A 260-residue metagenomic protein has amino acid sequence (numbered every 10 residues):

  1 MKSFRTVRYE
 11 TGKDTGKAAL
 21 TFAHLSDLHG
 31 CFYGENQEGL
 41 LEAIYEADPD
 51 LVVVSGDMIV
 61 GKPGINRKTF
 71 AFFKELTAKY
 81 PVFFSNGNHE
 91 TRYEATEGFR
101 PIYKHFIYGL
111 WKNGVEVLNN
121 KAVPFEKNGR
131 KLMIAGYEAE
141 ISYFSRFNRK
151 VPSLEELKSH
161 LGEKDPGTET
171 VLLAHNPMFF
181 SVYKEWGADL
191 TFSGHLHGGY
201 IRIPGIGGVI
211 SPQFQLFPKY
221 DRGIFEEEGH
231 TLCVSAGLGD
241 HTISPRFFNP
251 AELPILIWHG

Functional and structural regions predicted by a protein language model:
M1-F32: Acidic, histidine-bearing metal-coordination/catalytic regions of metal-dependent phosphoesterases
V7-D14, K121-N128, D221-E227: Short acidic-hydrophobic surface loop/beta-edge motif
A19-H29, K131-I141, V171-A174, T231-A236: Active-site-proximal beta-strand elements of phosphoester/diester hydrolases
F22-E38, M58-R67, T91-P101, Y143-V151 (+2 more regions): Acidic/histidine-rich helix-loop elements that form or flank divalent-metal/phosphate-binding sites at the catalytic
H24-S26, L51-D57, P81-N88, L118-K121 (+3 more regions): Active-site neighborhood of phospho(di)ester-bond hydrolases with catalytic His/Asp-centered motifs
N36-E126: Core catalytic region of metal-dependent phosphoesterases/phosphodiesterases, especially metallo-beta-lactamase-like
E94-N113, K127-T170, F180, R246: Binuclear metal-dependent hydrolase catalytic cores centered on His/Asp/Glu-rich metal-binding motifs
K112, N176-P254: Conserved beta-sheet core of the metallophosphoesterase superfamily
